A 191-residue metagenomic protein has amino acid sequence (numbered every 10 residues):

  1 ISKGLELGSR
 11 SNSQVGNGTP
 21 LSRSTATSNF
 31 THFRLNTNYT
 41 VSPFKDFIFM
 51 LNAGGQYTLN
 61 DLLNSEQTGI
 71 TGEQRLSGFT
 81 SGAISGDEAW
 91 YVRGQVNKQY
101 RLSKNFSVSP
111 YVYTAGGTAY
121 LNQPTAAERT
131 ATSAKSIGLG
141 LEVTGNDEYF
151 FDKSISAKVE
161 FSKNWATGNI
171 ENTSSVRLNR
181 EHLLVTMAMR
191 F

Functional and structural regions predicted by a protein language model:
I1-G16: Hard-cation-handling environments
T19-F191: C-terminal transmembrane beta-barrel domains of outer membrane proteins
